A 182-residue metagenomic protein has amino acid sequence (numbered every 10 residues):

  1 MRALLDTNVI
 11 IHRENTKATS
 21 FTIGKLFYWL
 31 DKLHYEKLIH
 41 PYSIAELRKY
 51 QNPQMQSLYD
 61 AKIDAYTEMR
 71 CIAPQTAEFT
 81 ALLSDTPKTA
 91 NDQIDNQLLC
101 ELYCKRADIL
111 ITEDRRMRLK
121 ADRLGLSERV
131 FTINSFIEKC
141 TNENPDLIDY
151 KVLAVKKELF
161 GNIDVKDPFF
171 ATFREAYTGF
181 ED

Functional and structural regions predicted by a protein language model:
M1-I39, K49-S57: Short, well-structured N-terminal submotif of metal-dependent ribonuclease cores
V9-I11, S43-E46, R116-R118, F136: Short, solvent-exposed loop/turn segments at secondary-structure junctions
I23-Y28, D60, L98-L99, R118: Short amphipathic alpha-helical segments and helix-helix/interface helices
H34, R106-A107, G125: Residue-level detector of structured alpha->beta connecting loops
H40, E113: Replace "coordinates the UDP/GDP/TDP-sugar" with "coordinates nucleotide-activated sugar donors
R48-C71: Short, surface-exposed acidic-centric catalytic microdomains
M69-I109, R115, L119-K120: Active-site neighborhoods of divalent-metal-dependent phosphate/nucleic-acid chemistry enzymes
R115-E181: Acidic, PIN/NYN-like endoribonuclease modules and their adjacent C-terminal/linker elements
